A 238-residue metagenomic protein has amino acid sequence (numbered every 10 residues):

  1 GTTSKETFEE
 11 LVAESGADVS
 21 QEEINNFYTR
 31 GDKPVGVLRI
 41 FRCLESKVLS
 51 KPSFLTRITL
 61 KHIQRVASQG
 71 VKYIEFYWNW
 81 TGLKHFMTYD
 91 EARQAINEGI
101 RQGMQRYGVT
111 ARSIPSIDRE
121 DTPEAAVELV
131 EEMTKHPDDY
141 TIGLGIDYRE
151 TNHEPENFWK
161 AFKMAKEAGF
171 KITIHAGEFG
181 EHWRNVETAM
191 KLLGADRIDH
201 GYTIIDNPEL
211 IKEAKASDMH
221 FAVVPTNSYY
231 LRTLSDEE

Functional and structural regions predicted by a protein language model:
G1-F170, E178-R184, L192, D196-R197 (+1 more regions): Metal-cofactor-binding active-site regions of metalloenzymes
